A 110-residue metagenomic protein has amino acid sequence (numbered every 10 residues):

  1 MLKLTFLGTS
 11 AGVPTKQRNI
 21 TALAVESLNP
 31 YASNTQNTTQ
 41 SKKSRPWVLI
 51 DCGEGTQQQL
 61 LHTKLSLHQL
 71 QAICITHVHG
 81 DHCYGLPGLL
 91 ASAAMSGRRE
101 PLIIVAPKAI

Functional and structural regions predicted by a protein language model:
L2-T63: Conserved beta-strand hairpin/beta-sheet module of binuclear metal-dependent hydrolase folds, prominently
R45-P46, E54-V105: Active-site metal-binding motif and surrounding structural segment of the metallo-beta-lactamase
P107-I110: Metallo-beta-lactamase
